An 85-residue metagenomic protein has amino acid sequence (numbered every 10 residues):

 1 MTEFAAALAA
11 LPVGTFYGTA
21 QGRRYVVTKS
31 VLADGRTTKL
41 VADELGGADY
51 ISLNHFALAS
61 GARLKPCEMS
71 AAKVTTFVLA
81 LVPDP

Functional and structural regions predicted by a protein language model:
M1-T28: Negatively charged, low-complexity tracts enriched in Asp/Glu with abundant Ser/Thr
A33-K73: Acidic, aromatic-enriched beta-alpha/helix-loop junctions
V78-A80: Polar/charged low-complexity regulatory segments
V82-P85: C-terminal low-complexity, charged extensions that often adopt amphipathic alpha-helices
